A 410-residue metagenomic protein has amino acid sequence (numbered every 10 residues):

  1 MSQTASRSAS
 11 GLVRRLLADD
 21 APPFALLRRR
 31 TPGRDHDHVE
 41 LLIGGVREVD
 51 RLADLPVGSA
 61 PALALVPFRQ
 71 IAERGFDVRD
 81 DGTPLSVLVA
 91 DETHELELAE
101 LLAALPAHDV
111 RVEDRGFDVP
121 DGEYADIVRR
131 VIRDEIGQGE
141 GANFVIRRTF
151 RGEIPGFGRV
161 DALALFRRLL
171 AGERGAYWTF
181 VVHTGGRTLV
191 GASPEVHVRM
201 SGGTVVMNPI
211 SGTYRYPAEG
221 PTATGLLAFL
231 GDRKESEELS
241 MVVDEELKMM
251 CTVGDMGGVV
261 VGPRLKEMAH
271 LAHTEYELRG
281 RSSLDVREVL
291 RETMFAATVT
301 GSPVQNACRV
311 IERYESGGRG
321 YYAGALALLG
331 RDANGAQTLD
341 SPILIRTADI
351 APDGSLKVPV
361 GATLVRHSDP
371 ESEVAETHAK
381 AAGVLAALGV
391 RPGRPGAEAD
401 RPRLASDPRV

Functional and structural regions predicted by a protein language model:
M1-R47: Short Lys/Arg-enriched alpha/beta "domain-start" segment
P22-R30, A142, A176-V182: A short, Trp-centered hydrophobic/proline-enriched beta-strand micro-motif
L26-H36, V66-I71, V182-G186, L328: Short, flexible beta-strand-to-coil junctions
R29-G33, I43-V160, G202, D232-E237 (+4 more regions): Non-catalytic accessory segments adjacent to catalytic cores
H38, D54-G58, R199-T274, I350-R401 (+1 more regions): Cytosolic ligand/metal-binding cores
E135, E140, L239-C251, G320-A323: Conserved phosphate/anionic-ligand binding catalytic regions in large, soluble enzymes, centered on
R148-E237, T252, L329-P359: An anion-binding catalytic pocket shared by soluble metabolic enzymes
E277-D407: Conserved hydrophobic core element of enzyme catalytic domains
